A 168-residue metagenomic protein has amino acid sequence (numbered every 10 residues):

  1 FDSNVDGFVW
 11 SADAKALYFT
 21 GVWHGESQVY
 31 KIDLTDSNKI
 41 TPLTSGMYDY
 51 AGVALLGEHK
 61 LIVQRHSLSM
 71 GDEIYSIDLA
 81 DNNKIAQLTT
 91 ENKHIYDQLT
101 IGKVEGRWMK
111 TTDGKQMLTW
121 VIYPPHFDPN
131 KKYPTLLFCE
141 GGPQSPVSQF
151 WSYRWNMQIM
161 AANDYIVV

Functional and structural regions predicted by a protein language model:
S3-V5, H24, Y48, S69: Loop/turn position at the start of each blade in beta-propeller repeats
N4, D13, D49, K115-Q116: WD40/WD-repeat beta-propeller blade-loop signature
G7-V9, G52: Conserved beta-strand position repeated once per blade in WD40 beta-propeller domains
V9-H24, I32-L34, G57, I62-L68 (+1 more regions): Beta-strand C-termini and the immediately following turn/loop, strongest in propeller blades
S27-V29, N38, D72, N83: Repetitive beta-architecture junctions, highlighting loop-to-beta-strand starts across blade-like repeats
N38-T44: A short beta-strand motif characteristic of beta-propeller blades
A51-V168: Serine-hydrolase catalytic core recognition
